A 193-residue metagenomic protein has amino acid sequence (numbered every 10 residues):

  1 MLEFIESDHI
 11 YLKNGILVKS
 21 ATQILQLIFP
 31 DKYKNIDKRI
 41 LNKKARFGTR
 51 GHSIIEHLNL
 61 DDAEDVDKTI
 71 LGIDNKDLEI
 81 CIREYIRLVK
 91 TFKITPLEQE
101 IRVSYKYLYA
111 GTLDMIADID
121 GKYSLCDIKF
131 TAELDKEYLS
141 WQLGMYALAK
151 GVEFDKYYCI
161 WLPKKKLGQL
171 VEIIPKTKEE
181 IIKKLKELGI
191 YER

Functional and structural regions predicted by a protein language model:
M1-A110: Metal-dependent nuclease catalytic cores that hydrolyze phosphodiester bonds in DNA/RNA, characterized by
I101-G189, R193: Nucleic-acid nuclease catalytic cores
